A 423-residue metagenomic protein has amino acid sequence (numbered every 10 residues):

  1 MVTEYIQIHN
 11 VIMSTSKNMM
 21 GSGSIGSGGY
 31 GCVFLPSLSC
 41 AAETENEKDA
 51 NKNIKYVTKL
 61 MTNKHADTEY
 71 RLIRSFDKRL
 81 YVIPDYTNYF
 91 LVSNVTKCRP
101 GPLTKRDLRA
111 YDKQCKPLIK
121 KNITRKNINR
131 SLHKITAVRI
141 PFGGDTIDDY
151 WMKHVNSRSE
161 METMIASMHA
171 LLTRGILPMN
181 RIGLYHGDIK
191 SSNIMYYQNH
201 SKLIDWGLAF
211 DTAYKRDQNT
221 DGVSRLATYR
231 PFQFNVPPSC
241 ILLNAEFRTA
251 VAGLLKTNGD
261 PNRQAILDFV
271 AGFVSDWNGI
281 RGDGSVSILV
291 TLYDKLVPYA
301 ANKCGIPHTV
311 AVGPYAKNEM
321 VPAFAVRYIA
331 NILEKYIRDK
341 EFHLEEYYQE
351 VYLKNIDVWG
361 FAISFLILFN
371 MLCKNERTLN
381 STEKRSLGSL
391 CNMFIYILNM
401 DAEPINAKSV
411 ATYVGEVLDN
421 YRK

Functional and structural regions predicted by a protein language model:
V2-G23: Juxta-kinase regulatory segment immediately upstream of eukaryotic protein kinase catalytic domains
Y30-C115: ATP-binding glycine-rich loop module of kinase domains
T87-E162: Conserved structural core of kinase catalytic domains
N180-S192, Y196-Y197: Catalytic-loop of the protein kinase fold
K202, W206-C373: C-lobe/activation-segment region of protein kinase-like
R385-I397: Conserved C-terminal C-lobe helix
I397-A411: A conserved short helix/loop substructure at the end of the activation segment of eukaryotic-like protein kinase domains
V410-R422: Terminal C-lobe "cap" of eukaryotic-type protein kinase domains
